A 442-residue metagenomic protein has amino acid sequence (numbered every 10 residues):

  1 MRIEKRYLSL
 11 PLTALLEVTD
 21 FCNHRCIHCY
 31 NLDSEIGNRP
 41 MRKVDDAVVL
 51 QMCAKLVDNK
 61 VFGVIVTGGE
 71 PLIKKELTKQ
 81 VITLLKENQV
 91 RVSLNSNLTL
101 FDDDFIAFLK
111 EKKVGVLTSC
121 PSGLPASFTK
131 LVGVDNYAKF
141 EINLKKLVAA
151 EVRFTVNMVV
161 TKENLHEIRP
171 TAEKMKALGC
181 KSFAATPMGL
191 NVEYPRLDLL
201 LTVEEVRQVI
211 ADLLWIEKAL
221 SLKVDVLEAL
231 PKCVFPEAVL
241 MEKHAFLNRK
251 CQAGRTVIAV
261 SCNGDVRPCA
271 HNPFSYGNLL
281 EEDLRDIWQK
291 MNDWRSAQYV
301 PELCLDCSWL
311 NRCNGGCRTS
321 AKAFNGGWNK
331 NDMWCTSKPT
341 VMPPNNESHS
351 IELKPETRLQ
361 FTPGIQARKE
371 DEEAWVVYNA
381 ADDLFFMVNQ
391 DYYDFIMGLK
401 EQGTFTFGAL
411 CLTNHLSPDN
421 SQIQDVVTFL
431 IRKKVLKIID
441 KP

Functional and structural regions predicted by a protein language model:
M1-L15, N292, P355-E356, R368-M387 (+1 more regions): N-terminal [4Fe-4S]-dependent radical SAM core
R6-D46: Canonical Radical SAM [4Fe-4S] cluster-binding loop centered on the CxxxCxxC motif and its immediate flanking residues
N31-P40, P273-G277, L310-P344: Iron-sulfur (Fe-S) cluster-binding segments and ferredoxin-like electron-carrier domains, especially [2Fe-2S]
E35, K43-V66, K74-V203: Radical SAM/AdoMet-radical enzyme domain recognition
E204-V239, D265-G315, T319-F324: C-terminal accessory region of radical SAM enzymes
C251-R255: Short, small/polar residue-rich loop motifs at catalytic or cofactor-binding pockets
S337-K369: Hydrophobic packing positions characteristic of elongated beta-solenoid/beta-helix-type spike/fiber shafts
L384-P442: Long, charge-rich, low-complexity alpha-helical segments
